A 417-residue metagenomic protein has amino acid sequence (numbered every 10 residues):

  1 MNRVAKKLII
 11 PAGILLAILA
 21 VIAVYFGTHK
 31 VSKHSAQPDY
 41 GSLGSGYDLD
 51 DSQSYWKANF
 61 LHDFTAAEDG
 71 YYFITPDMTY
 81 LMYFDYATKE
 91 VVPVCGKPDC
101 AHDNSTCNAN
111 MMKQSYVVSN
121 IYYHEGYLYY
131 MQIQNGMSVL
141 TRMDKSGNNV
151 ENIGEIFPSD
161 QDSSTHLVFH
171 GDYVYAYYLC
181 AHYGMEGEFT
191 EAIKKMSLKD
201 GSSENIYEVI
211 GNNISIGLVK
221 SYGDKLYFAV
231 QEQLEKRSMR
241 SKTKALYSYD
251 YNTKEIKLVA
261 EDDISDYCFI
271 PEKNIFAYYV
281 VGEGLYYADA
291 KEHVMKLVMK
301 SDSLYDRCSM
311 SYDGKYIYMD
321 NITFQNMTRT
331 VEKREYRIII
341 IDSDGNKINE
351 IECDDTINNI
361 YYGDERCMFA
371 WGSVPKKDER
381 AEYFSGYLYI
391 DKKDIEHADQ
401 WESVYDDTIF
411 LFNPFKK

Functional and structural regions predicted by a protein language model:
N2-L16: N-terminal Sec-pathway targeting helices
V4, Y25, F60-F64: Compositionally biased intrinsically disordered regions enriched in polar/charged residues
A17-G27: Hydrophobic alpha-helical membrane-insertion segments, chiefly the h-region of N-terminal signal peptides
H29-K57, T79-T106, G136-I156, G184-V209 (+4 more regions): Surface-exposed loop/turn elements that mediate protein-protein interactions on large endomembrane-trafficking
K57-A67, N104-Y122, S159-G171, G211-G223 (+4 more regions): Repeated scaffold domains used in trafficking and secretory/extracellular systems, primarily beta-propellers
L61-P76, S119-I133, D172-G184, D224-K236 (+4 more regions): Short beta-strand elements that form the blades of beta-propeller/WD-repeat-like and other beta-sheet-rich scaffold
V118-I193: A generic tandem-repeat structural signature
Y175-C180, F189, S203-Y222, Y227 (+1 more regions): Extracytoplasmic/periplasmic C-terminal soluble domains
